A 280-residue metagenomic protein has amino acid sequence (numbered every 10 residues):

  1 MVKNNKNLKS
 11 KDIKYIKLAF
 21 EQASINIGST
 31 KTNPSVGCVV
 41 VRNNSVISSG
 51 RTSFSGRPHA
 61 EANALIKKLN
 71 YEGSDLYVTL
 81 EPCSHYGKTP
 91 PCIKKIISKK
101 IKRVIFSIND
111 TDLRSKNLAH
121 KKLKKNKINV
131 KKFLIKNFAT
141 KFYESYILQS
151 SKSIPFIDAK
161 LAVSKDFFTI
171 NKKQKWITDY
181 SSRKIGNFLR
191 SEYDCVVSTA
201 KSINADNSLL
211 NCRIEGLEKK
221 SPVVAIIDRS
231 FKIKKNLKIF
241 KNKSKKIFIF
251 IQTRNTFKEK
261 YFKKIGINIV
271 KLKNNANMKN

Functional and structural regions predicted by a protein language model:
V2, F20, K31-T32, V41-R42: Non-catalytic interface/targeting segments
V2-K6, I128-V130, T178, K201 (+1 more regions): RNA-binding accessory domains that recognize and position tRNA/RNA substrates
L8-K31: Short, basic/aromatic recognition patches
T32-S35, F156-I157: Short, small/polar residue-rich loop motifs at catalytic or cofactor-binding pockets
S35-N44, L161-A162: Short beta-strand scaffold segments in enzyme catalytic cores
V40-F138, V223: Zn2+-dependent cytidine deaminase-like catalytic core
K102, L148, I154, D158-N280: Active-site ligand-binding patch in enzyme domains
F133-S150: Short, structured interface segments
